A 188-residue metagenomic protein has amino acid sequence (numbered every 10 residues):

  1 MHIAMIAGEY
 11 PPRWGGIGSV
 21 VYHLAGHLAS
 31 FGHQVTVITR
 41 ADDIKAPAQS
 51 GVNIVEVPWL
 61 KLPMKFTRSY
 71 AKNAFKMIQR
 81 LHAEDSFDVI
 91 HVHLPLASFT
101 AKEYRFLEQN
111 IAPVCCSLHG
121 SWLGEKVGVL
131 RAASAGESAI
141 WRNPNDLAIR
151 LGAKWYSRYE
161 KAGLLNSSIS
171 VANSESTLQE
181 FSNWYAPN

Functional and structural regions predicted by a protein language model:
M1-I44, S50-V55, H82-D85, Q109-N110: N-terminal subdomain of nucleotide-sugar transferases
I3, V89, F106-N143, V171: Active-site proximal beta-strand in glycosyltransferases
D43, L96-A97, S176-L178: Alpha-helix capping/helix-boundary segments
V52-H82, W141-G152: A short, charged, and often flexible helix/loop element on the N-terminal side of the glycosyltransferase catalytic
V92-A97, L118: Short His-centered aromatic/hydrophobic patch
W122, S138-S170: Membrane-proximal helix-turn-helix segments that form the acceptor-binding/catalytic region of lipid-linked
L164-N173, L178-N188: Helix-loop-beta element that forms the nucleotide-linked donor phosphate-binding surface in glycosyltransferases
